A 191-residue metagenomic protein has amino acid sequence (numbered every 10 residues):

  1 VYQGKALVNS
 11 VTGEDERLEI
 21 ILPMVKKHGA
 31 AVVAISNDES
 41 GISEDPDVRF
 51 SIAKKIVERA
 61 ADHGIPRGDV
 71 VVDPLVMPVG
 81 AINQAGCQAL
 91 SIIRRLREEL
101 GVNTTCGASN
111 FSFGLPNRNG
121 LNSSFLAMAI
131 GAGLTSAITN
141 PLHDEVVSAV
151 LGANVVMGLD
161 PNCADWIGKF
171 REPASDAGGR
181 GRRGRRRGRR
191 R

Functional and structural regions predicted by a protein language model:
V1-G4, R17: Terminal amphipathic helices with adjacent charged low-complexity linkers/tails
K5, I20, V25-G178: Catalytic alpha/beta core domains of metabolic enzymes, predominantly
S10-D15: Acidic, His- and aromatic-enriched active-site or binding-groove loops in soluble protein domains that engage sugars
G179-R191: Arginine-glycine-rich low-complexity intrinsically disordered regions
